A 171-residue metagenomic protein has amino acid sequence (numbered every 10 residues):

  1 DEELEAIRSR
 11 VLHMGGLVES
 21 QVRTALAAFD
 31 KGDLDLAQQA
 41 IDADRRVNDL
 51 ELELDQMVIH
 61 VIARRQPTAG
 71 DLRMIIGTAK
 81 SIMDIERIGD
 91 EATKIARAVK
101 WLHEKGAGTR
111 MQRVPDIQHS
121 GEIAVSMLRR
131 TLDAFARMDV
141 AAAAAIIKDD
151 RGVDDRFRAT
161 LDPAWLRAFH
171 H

Functional and structural regions predicted by a protein language model:
D1-H171: Cytosolic, long alpha-helical scaffolding segments
